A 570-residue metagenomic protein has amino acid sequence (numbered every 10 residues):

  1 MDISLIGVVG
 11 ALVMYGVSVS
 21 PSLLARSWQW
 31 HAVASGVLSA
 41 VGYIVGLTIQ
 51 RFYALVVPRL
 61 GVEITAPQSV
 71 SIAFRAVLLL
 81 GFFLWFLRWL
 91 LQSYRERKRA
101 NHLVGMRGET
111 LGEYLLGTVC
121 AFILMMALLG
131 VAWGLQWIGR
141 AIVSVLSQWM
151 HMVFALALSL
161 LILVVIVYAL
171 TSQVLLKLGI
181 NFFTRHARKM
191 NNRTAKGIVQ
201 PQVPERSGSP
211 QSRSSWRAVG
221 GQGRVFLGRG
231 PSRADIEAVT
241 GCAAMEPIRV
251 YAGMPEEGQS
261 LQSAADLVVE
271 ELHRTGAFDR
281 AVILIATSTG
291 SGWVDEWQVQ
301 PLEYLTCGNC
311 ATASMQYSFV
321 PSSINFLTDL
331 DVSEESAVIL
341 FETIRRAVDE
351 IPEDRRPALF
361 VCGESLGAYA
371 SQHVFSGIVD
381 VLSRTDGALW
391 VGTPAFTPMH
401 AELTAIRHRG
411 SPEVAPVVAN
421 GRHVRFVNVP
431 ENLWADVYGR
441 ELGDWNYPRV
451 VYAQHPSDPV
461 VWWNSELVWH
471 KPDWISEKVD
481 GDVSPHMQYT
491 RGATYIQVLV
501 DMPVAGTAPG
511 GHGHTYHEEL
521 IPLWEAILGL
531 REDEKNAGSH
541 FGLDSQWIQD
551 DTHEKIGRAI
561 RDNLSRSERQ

Functional and structural regions predicted by a protein language model:
D2-P357, G377-Q570: C-terminal His-loop and adjacent cap/lid subdomain of alpha/beta-hydrolase
V361-A368: Gly/Ala-rich beta-loop-alpha elbow adjacent to hydrolase catalytic centers
A368-V379: Short glycine-enriched nucleophile-adjacent loop and the immediately C-terminal alpha-helix near the catalytic center
